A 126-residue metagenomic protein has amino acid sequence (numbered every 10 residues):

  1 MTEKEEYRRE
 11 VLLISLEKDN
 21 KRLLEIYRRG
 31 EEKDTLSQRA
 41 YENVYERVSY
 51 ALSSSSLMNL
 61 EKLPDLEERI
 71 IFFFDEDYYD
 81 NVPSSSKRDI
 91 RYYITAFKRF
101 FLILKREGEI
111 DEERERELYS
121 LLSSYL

Functional and structural regions predicted by a protein language model:
M1-L126: Charge-rich, intrinsically disordered N-terminal extensions that act as flexible nucleic-acid engagement or regulatory
